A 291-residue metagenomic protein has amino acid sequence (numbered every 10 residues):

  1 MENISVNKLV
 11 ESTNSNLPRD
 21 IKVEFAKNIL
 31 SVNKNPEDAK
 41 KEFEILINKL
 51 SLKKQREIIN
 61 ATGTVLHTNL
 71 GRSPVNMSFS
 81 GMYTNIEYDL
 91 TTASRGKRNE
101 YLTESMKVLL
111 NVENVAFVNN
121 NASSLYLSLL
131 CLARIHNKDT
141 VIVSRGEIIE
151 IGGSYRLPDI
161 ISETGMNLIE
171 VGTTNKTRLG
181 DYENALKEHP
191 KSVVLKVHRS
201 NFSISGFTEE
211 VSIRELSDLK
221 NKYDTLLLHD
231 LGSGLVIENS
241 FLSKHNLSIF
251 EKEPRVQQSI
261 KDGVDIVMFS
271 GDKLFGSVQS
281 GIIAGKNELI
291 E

Functional and structural regions predicted by a protein language model:
M1-N48: Long amphipathic alpha-helical segments
I4, I59-G63, A122, F275-V278: Short Gly/Ser/Thr- and Asp/Glu-enriched loop/turn motifs at secondary-structure junctions
T13, I47, L70, P74 (+4 more regions): Generic hydrophobic/packing signal
A26-S31, A61-T62, G71-A93: Glycine-rich phosphate-binding segment of PLP-dependent enzymes
P36-V75, E104: Long amphipathic N-terminal alpha/beta scaffold segment
S51-A61, I86-K97, N114-V115: Short, flexible active-site-proximal loops enriched in glycine and acidic residues
A93-E291: Conserved PLP-enzyme active-site core in the AAT-like
